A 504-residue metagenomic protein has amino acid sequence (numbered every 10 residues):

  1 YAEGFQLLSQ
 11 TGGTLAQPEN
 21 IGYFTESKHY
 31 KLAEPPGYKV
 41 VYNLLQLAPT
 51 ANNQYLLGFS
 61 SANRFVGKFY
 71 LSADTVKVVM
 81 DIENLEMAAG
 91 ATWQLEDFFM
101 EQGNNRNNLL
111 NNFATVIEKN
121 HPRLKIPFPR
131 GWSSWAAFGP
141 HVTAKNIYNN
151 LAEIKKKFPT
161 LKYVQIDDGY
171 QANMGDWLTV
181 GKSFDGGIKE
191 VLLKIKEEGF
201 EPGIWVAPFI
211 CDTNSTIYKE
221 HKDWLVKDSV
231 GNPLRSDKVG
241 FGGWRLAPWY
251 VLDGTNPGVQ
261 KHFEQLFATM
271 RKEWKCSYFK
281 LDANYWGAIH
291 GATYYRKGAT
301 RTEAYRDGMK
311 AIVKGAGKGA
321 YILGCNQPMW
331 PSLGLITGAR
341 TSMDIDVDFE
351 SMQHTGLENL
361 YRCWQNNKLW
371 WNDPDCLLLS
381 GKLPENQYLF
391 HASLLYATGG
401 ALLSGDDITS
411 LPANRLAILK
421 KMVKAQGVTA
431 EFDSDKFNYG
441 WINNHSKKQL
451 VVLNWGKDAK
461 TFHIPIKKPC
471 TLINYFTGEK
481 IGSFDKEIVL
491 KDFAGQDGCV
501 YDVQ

Functional and structural regions predicted by a protein language model:
Y1-K162: Carbohydrate-recognition beta-sandwich/jelly-roll modules in extracellular/periplasmic carbohydrate-active proteins
A2-Q10, I466-E479: Solvent-exposed beta-hairpin/edge-strand motifs
K39-V41, L395-T398, L403, D433-K468 (+1 more regions): Carbohydrate-binding surface patches
G90, W132, V164, I195 (+4 more regions): Conserved, mostly hydrophobic/aromatic
F128-A268, K272-Y278, N284-Y295: Aromatic-lined carbohydrate-binding/catalytic grooves of carbohydrate-active enzymes
K219-K261, Q265, E303-S410: Glycan-recognition surfaces
A392-D435: Aromatic- and carboxylate-lined catalytic core of secreted/periplasmic carbohydrate-active enzymes
F484-Q504: C-terminal beta-strand-rich structural cap/linker in extracellular carbohydrate-active enzymes
